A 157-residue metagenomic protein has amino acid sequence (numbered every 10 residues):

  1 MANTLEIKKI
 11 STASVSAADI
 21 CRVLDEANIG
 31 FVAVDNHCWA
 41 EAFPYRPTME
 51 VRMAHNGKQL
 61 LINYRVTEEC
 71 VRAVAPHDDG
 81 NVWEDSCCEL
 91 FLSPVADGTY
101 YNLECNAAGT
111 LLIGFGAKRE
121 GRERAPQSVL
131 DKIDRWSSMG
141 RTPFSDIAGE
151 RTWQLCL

Functional and structural regions predicted by a protein language model:
M1-L157: Structural preference for beta-rich elements and adjacent junctions enriched in aromatics
